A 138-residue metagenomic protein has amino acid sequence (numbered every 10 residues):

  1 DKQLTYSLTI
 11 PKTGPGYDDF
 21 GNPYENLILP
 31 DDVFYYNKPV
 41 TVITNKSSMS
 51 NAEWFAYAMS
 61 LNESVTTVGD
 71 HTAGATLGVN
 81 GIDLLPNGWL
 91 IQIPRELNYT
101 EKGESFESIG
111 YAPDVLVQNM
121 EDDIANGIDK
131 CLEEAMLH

Functional and structural regions predicted by a protein language model:
D1, S60-S64, M136-L137: Sec-exported extracytoplasmic/periplasmic mature domains
D1-P39, L77-G81, L85, R95-Y99 (+1 more regions): Gly/Ser/Thr-rich loop/hinge elements
L29, T41-S47, N119-A125: Second-shell loop/turn segments in exported
P39-A52, Y57: Active-site neighborhood of thiol-dependent amide/isopeptide-bond enzymes
V40, M59, G103, A135: Terminal peptide-recognition signature
S50, S60, T67-P86, I91-I93 (+3 more regions): C-terminal soluble interaction/assembly domains
N51-F55, S64, I128-A135: Stable alpha-helical elements in mature extracytoplasmic
A112-H138: Low-complexity, Gly/Ser/Thr/Pro-rich intrinsically disordered linker/tail segments
